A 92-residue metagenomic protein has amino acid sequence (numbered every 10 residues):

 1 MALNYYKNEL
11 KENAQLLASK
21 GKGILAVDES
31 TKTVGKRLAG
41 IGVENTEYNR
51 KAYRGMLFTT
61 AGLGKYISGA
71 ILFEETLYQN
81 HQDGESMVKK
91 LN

Functional and structural regions predicted by a protein language model:
M1-N92: Alpha/beta catalytic barrel-like cores
